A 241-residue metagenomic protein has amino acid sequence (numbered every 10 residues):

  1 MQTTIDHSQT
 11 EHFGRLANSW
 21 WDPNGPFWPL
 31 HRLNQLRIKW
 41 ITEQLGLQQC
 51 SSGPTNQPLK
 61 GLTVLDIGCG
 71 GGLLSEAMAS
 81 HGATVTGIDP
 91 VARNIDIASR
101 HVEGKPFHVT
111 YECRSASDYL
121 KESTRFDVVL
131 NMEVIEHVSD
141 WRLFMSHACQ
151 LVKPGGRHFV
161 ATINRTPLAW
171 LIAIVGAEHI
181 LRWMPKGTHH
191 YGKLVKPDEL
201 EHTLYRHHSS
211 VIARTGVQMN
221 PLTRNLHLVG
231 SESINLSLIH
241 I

Functional and structural regions predicted by a protein language model:
M1-F27: N-terminal, positively charged/glycine-rich alpha-helical extensions of SAM-dependent methyltransferases
L59-G68: Conserved class I S-adenosyl-L-methionine
G71-D118: Class I SAM-dependent methyltransferase SAM/SAH-binding core
L130: A conserved beta-strand element that flanks and buttresses the S-adenosyl-L-methionine
R142-P154: A short glycine-rich, Lys/Arg-flanked "PGG" loop and its adjoining helix->strand segment in the class I
F159-L181: Conserved class I S-adenosyl-L-methionine
R182-E199: Acceptor-substrate binding/catalytic loop of class I
I239-I241: Conserved small/polar residues in nucleotide/adenosyl-binding loops
